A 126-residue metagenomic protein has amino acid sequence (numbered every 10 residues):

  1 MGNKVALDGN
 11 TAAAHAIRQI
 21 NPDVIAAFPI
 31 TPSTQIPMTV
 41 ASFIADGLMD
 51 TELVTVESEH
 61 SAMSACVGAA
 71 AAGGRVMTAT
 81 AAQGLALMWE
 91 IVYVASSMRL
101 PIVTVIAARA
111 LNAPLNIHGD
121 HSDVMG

Functional and structural regions predicted by a protein language model:
M1-G126: Thiamine diphosphate
